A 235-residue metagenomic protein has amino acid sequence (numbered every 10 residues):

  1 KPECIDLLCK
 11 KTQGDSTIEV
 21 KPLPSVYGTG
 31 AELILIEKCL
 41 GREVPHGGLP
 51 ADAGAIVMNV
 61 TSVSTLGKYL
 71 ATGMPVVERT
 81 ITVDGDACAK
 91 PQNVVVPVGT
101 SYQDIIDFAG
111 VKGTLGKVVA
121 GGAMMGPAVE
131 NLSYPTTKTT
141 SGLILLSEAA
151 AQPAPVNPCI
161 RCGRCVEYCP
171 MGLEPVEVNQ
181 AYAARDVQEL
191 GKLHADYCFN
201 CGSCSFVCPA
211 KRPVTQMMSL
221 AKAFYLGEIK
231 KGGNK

Functional and structural regions predicted by a protein language model:
K1-K11, A128-P135, P209: Short glycine/threonine-rich loop-to-helix capping motif typified by GTGT followed within a few residues by an Asp-Pro
K1-Y102, F108-G113, G122: Hydrophobic alpha-helical positions that pack around
E3, V57-T65, E78, A89 (+8 more regions): Conserved active-site and cofactor/substrate-binding residues in soluble primary-metabolism enzymes
T17-V20, E78, G113-G121, Q188-K192 (+2 more regions): Flexible, glycine/charged-enriched surface loops at secondary-structure junctions
V26-E43, G110-I160: Active-site gating/interface segments in enzymes
T82, N93-V95, V119, I144 (+4 more regions): Structured core elements
G99, D104-I106, V118, C169 (+1 more regions): Short alpha-helical segments in extracytoplasmic peptidoglycan/chitin-binding modules and envelope-associated proteins
T140-A154, V166, P170-F206, A210-K235: Ferredoxin-type iron-sulfur electron-transfer modules in oxidoreductases and energy-metabolism complexes
